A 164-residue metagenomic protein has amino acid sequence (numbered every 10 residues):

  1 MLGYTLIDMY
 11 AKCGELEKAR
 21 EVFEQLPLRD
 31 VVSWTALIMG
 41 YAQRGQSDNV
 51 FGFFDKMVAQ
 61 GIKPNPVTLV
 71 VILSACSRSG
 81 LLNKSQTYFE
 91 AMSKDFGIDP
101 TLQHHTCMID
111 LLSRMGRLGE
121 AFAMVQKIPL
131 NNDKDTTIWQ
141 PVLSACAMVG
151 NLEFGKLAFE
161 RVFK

Functional and structural regions predicted by a protein language model:
G3-Y4, D8, A19, D30-T35 (+10 more regions): Pentatricopeptide repeat
M9, L26, M57, M92 (+3 more regions): Methionine-biased hydrophobic packing positions in alpha-helices, especially within tandem helical repeat solenoids
E17-R29, D48-N49, K56-Q60: Tandem repeat domain/solenoid detector
L26, D30, G61, F96-G97 (+1 more regions): Inter-helix linker motif
E153-K164: Accessory end-domains appended to solenoid repeat scaffolds used in host defense
